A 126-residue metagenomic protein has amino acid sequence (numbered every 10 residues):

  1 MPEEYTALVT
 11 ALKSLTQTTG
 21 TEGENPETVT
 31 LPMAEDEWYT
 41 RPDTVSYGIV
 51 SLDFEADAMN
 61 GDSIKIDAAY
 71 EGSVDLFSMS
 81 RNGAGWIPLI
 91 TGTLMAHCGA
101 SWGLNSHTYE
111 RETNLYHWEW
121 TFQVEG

Functional and structural regions predicted by a protein language model:
M1-N60, N82, W86: Small/polar-rich, solvent-exposed N-terminal microdomains that initiate assembly or binding
P26, V50-L52, I66-E71, C98: Alpha-helical context
N60-S63, L76-R81, S101-N105: Short, surface-exposed, polar/charged, turn-prone segments marking secondary-structure boundaries
G61-I66, R111: Short, solvent-exposed beta-strand/turn "edge" segments of beta-rich domains on protein surfaces
I64-A69, L89-G92: Short intrinsically disordered coil segments
I66-R81, L115-G126: Oligomerization/assembly interface segments of phage tail-like spikes and tubes
L76-G92: Charged low-complexity stretches with an acidic bias
I87-G126: Acidic-leaning, charged glycine-interspersed low-complexity segments
